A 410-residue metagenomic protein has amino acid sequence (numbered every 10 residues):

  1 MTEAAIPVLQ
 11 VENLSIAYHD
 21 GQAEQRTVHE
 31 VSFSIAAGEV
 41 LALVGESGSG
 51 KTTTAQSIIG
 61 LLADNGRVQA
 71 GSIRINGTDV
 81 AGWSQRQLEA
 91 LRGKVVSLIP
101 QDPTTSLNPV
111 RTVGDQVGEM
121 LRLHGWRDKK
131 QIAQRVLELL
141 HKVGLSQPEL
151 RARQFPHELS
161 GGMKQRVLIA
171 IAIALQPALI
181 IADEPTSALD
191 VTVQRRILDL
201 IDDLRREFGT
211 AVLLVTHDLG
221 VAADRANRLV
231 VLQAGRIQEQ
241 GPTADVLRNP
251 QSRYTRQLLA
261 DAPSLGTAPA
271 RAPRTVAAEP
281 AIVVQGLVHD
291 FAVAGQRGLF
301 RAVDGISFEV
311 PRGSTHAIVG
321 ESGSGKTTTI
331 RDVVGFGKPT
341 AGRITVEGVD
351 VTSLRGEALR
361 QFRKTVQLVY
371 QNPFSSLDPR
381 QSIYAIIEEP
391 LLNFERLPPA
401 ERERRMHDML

Functional and structural regions predicted by a protein language model:
M1-L265, A272-L410: ABC transporter nucleotide-binding domains
